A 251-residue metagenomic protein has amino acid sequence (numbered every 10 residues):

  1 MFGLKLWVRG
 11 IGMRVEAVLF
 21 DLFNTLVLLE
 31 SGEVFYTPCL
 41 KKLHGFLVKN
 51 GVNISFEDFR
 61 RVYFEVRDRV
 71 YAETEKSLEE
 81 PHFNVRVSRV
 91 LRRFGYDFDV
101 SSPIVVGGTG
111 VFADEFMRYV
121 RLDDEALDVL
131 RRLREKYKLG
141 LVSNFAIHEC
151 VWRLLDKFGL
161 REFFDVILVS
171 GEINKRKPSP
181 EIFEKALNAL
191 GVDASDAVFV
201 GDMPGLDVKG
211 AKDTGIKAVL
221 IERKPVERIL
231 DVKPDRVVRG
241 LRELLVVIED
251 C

Functional and structural regions predicted by a protein language model:
F2-V18, L28-E30, V34, N50 (+4 more regions): Asp-based, Mg2+/Mn2+-dependent phosphohydrolase catalytic module
F23, F35-T74: Conserved phosphoryl-transfer catalytic core
L28-E30, Y71-E73, A113-F116, K136-Y137 (+2 more regions): A short, structure-level motif marking secondary-structure boundaries and short turns
V34-L43, E80-L91, F145-A146: Short acidic alpha-helix initiation/capping motifs at coil-to-helix transition points, especially at protein N-termini
C39-K42, R86, E125, V129 (+1 more regions): Charged catalytic carboxylate motif
H44, V48, L91-R92, L187: Residue-level preference for well-ordered alpha-helical positions
E57-G110: A metal-dependent, Asp-based hydrolase signature
S77-V85, V100-I104, G110-L139: Short, acidic loop-to-helix structural element flanking the phosphoryl-transfer center in phosphate-processing enzymes
